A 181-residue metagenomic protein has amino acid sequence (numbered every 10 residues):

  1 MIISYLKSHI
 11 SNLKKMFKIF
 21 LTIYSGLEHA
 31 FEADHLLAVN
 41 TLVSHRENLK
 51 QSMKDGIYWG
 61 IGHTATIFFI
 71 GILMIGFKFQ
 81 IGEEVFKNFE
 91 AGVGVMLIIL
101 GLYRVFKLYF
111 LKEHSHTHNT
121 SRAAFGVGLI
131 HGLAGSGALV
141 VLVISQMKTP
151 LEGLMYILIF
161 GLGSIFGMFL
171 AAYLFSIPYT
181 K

Functional and structural regions predicted by a protein language model:
M1-K15: Short, basic, low-complexity termini and linkers enriched in Ser/Thr/Gly/Pro that act as targeting/leader peptides
L13-A30, S52-I57, T117-I130, E152-F160: Small-residue-enriched transmembrane helix starts and helix-helix packing motifs in multi-pass inner-membrane proteins
F17, Q51-T117: Membrane helix-loop-helix hairpins that form the core translocation module of multi-pass transporters
L27-L42, A65-F69: Di-metal (Zn2+ and/or Mg2+/Mn2+) metal-binding site signature of metallo-dependent hydrolases with the MBL/beta-CASP
F31-L37, L108-A123: Histidine-centered metal-binding segments
E32-H35, H63, I98, H131 (+1 more regions): Divalent metal-coordination and catalytic microenvironments
K50-Q80, Q146-T180: A small-residue-rich subset of transmembrane alpha-helices
I67, V127-V140: Core segments of transmembrane alpha-helices that mediate helix-helix packing or line hydrophobic substrate/ligand
